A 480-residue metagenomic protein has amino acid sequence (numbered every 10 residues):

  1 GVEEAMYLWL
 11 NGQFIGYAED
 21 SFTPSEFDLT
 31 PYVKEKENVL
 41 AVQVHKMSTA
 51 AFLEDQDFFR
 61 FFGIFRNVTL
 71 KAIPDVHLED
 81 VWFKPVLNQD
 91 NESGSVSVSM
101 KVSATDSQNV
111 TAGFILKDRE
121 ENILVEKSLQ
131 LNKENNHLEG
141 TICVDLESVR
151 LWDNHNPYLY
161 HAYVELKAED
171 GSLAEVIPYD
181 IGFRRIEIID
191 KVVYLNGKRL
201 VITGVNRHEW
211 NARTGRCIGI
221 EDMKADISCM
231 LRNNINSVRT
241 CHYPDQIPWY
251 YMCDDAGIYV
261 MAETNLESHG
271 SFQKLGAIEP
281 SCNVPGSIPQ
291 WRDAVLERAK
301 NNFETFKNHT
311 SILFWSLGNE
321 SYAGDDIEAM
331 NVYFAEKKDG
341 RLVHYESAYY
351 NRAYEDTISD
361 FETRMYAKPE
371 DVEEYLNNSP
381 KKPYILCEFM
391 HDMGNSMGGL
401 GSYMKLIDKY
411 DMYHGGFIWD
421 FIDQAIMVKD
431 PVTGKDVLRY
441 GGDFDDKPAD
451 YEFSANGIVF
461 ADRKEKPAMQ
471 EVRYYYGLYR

Functional and structural regions predicted by a protein language model:
G1-D80, D106, P244-I247, Y259 (+1 more regions): Accessory beta-strand-rich segments of carbohydrate-active enzymes
E4-N11, G16-E19, A50, D75-K84 (+5 more regions): Active-site-adjacent substrate/metal-binding segments within catalytic domains of carbohydrate-active enzymes
T23-F27, N136-I142: Short strand-edge motifs at loop-to-beta-strand transitions and within beta-strands of extracellular beta-rich domains
V33-E37, L146-L159: Short glycine/proline/serine/threonine-rich loop/turn segments at secondary-structure transition edges
A41-S107, D180-R185, A299-N302, Y451-R480: Non-catalytic, glycine-rich low-complexity segments
R60-G63, L296, L313-W315, V332 (+1 more regions): Substrate-binding clefts and catalytic carboxylate motifs of secreted carbohydrate-active enzymes
S93-L131, G140, A162: Beta-strand-rich binding/interaction modules
H269, L317-N319, K337-R352, G415-D420: Aromatic-lined carbohydrate-recognition surfaces of secreted/lumenal glycan-active proteins
